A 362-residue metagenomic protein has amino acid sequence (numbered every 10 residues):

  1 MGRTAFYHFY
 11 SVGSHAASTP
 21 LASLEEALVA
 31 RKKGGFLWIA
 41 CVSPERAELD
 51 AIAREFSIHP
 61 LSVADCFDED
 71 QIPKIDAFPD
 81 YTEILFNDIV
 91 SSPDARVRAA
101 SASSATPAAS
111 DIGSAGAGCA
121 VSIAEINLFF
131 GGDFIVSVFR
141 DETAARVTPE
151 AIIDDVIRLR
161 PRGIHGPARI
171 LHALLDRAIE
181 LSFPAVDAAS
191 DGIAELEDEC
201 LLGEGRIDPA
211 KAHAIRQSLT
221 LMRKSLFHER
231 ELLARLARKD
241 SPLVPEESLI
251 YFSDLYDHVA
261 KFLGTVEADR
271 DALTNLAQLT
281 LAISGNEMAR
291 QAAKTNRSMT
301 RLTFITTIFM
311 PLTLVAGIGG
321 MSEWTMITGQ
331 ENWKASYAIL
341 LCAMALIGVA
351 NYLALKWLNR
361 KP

Functional and structural regions predicted by a protein language model:
M1-P245, Y251-D254, H258-K261, T265-A268 (+2 more regions): Peripheral, non-transmembrane regulatory/ligand-interaction domains of membrane transport proteins
A260-P362: Hydrophobic alpha-helical transmembrane segments and their immediately adjacent juxtamembrane loops
